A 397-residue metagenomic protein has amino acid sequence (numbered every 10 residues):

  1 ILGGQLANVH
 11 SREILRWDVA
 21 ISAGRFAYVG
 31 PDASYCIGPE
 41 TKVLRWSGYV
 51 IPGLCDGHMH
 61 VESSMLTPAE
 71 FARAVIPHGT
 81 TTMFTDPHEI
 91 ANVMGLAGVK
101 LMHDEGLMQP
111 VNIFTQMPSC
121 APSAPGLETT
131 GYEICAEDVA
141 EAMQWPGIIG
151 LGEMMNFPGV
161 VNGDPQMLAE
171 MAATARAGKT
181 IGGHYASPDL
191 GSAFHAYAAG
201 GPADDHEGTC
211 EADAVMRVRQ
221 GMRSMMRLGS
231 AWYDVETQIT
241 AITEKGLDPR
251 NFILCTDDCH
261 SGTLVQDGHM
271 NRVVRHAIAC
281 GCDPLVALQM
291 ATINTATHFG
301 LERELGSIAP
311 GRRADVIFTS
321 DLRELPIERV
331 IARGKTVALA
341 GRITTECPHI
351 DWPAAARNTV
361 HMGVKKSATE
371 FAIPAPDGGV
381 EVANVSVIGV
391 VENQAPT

Functional and structural regions predicted by a protein language model:
I1-A27, D32, I76-H78, V265-G281 (+1 more regions): Active-site microenvironment of metallo-dependent hydrolases
I1-G3, A23, S34-T85: Replace "His-x-His-based motif
G4, G24, S47, H58 (+7 more regions): Divalent metal-coordination and catalytic microenvironments
C55-T67, S123-C135, A203, E207: Active-site mouth loops of central-metabolism enzymes
H60-E62, H88-I90, P118-S123, E153-F157 (+4 more regions): Active-site beta-loop-alpha junctions enriched in small/polar residues
A69-T180, K245-L247: Divalent-metal coordination cores built from histidine and acidic residues
Y132-E153, G159-M226, Y233-L254, V265-A279 (+4 more regions): Histidine/acidic residue-rich metal-binding segments in metalloenzymes
